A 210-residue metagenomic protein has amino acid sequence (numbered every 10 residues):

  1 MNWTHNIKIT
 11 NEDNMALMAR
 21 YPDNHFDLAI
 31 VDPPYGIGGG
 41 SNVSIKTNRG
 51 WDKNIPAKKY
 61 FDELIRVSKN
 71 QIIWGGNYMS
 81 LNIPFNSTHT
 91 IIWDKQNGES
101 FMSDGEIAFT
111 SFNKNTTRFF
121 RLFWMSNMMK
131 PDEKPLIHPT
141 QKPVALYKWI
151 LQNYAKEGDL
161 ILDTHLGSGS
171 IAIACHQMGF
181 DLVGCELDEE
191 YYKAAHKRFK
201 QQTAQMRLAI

Functional and structural regions predicted by a protein language model:
M1-W3, A19, H176: A short acidic-Thr-Gly-centered motif at the start of a beta-strand
N2-I7, G39-G50: Short, basic, glycine/proline-bearing loop/turn elements
N11-A16: Conserved SAM/SAH-binding loop
Y21-V31, Y35, G39-K46, I65-I210: Class I S-adenosyl-L-methionine
W51-K59, I91-K95: Short acidic (Asp/Glu) patches
N54-N70: A short glycine-rich, Lys/Arg-flanked "PGG" loop and its adjoining helix->strand segment in the class I
